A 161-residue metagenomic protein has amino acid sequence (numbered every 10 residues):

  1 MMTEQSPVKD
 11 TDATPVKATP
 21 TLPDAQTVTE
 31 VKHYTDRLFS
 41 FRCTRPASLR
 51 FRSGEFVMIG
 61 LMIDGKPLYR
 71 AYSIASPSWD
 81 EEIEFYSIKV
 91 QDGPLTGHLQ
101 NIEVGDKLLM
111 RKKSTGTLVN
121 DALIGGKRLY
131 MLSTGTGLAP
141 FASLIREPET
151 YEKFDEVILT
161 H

Functional and structural regions predicted by a protein language model:
M2-T14, P94-H161: FNR/FR-type flavoprotein reductase catalytic core
V8-D106: Ferredoxin-reductase
